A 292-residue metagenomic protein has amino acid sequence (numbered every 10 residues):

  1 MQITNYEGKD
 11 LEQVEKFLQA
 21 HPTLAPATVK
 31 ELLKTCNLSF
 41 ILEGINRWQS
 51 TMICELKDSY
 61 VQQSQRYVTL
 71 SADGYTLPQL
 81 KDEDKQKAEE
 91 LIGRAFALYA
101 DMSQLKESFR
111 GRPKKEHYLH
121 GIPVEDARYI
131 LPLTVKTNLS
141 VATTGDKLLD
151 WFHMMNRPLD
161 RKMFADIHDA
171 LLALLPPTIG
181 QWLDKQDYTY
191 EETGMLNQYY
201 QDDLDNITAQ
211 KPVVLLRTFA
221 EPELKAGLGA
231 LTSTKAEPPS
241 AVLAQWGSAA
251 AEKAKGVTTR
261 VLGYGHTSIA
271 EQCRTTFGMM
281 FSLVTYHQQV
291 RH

Functional and structural regions predicted by a protein language model:
M1-H292: A conserved ligand/cofactor-binding region detector
